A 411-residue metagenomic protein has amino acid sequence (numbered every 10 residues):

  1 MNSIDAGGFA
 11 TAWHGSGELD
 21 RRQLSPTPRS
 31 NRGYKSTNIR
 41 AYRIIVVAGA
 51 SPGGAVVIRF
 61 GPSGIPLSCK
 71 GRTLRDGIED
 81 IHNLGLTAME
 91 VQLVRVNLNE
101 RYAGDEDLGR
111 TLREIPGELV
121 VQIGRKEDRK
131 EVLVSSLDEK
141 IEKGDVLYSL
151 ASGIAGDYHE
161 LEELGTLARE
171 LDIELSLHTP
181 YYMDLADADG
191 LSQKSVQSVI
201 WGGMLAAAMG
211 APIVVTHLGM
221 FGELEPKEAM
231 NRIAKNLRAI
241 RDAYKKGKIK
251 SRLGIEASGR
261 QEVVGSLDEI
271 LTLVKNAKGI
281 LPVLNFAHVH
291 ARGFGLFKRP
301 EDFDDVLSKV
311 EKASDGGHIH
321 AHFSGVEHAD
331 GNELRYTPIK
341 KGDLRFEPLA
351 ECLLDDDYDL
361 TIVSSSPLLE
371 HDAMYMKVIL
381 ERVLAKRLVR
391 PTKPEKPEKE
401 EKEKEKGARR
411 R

Functional and structural regions predicted by a protein language model:
N2-D5, D20, N31-Y34, N38 (+1 more regions): Intrinsic-disorder-associated, low-complexity terminal segments enriched in Asp/Asn/His/Tyr and depleted of Lys/Arg
W13-H14, T37-T179, L185, G190-V196 (+3 more regions): N-terminal pre-domain/capping segments
I58-G64, M89-V91, L175-T179, V214-T216 (+4 more regions): Hydrophobic faces of well-ordered beta-strands that scaffold small-molecule active sites in alpha/beta enzyme cores
S63-L67, Q92-V96, P180-D184, G219-F221 (+4 more regions): Active-site beta-loop-alpha junctions enriched in small/polar residues
G64, S68-K70, K227, V264-L267 (+2 more regions): Gly/Pro-rich active-site loop or hairpin
R169-E170, L177-L284: Active-site acidic/histidine proton-transfer and metal-coordination neighborhood in alpha/beta enzyme cores
E370-A385: C-terminal helical cap(s) of enzyme catalytic domains, especially alpha/beta-barrels
